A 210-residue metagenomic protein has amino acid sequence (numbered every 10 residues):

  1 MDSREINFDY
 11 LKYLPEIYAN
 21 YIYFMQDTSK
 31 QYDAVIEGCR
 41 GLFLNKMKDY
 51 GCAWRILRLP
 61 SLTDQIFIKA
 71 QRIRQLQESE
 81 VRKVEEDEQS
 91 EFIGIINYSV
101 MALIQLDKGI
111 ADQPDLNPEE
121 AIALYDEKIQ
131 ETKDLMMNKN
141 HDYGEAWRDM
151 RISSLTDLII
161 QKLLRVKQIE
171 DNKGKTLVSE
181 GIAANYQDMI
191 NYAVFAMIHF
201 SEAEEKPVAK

Functional and structural regions predicted by a protein language model:
N7-K210: Intrinsically disordered, low-complexity regulatory regions that flank transcription factor DNA-binding cores
